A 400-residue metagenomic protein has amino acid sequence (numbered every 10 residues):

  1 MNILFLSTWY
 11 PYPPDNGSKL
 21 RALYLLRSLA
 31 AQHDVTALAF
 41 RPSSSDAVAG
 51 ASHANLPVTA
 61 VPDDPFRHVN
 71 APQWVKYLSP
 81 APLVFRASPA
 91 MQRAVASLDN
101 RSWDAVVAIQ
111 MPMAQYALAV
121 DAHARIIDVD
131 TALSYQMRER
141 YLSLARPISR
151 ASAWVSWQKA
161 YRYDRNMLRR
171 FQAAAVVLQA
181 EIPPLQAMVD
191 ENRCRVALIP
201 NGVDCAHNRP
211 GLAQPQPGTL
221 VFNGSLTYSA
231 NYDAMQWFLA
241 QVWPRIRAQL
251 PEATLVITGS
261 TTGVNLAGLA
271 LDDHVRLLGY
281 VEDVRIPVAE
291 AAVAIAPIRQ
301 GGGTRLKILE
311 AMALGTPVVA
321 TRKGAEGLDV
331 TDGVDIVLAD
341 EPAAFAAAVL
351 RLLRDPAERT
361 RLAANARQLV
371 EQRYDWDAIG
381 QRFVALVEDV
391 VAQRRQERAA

Functional and structural regions predicted by a protein language model:
M1-A60, R101: N-terminal subdomain of nucleotide-sugar transferases
T8, P65-P82, R125-R165: Acceptor-binding helix/loop patch of EC 2.4 sugar-transfer enzymes, predominantly nucleotide-sugar-dependent
A124-I127, S134, A153-W157, Y161-A187 (+1 more regions): Donor nucleotide-sugar binding/catalytic pocket of nucleotide-sugar-dependent glycosyltransferases
Q172, H274, A289-G303, L314-P317: Acidic donor-binding loop of glycosyltransferase active sites
A187, A197-E290: Conserved catalytic-core segment of nucleotide-activated headgroup transferases in glycan assembly
K307-E310, P317-T321, V337: Short hydrophobic beta-strand element within catalytic cores of glycosyltransferases and related nucleotide-activated
I336-A343, R351-P356: Conserved acidic donor-binding segment of nucleotide-sugar-dependent glycosyltransferases
E358-R373, R382-A385: A short, well-ordered alpha-helix in the C-terminal region of glycosyltransferases
